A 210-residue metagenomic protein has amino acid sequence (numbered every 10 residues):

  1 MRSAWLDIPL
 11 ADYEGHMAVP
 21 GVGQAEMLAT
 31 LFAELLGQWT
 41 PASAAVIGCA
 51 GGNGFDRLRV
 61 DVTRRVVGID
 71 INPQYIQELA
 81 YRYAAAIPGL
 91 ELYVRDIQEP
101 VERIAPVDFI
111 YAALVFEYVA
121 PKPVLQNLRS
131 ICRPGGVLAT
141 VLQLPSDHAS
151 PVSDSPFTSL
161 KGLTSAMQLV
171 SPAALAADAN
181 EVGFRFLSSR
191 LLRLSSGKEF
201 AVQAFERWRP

Functional and structural regions predicted by a protein language model:
M1-W39: Class I SAM-dependent methyltransferase Rossmann-like catalytic core, especially the SAM/SAH-binding loop
S43-E99: Class I SAM-dependent methyltransferase SAM/SAH-binding core
Q98-I110: A short acidic, Gly/Pro-enriched loop at the edge of an enzyme's catalytic core that lines a small-molecule cofactor
D108-K122: A short SAM/SAH-binding and catalytic strip from SAM-dependent methyltransferases
Y118-I131, T140-L142: A short, conserved alpha-helix within the catalytic core of class I
V137-V170: Conserved class I S-adenosyl-L-methionine
T164-G183: Short alpha-helix
V182-P210: Core SAM-dependent methyltransferase catalytic element
